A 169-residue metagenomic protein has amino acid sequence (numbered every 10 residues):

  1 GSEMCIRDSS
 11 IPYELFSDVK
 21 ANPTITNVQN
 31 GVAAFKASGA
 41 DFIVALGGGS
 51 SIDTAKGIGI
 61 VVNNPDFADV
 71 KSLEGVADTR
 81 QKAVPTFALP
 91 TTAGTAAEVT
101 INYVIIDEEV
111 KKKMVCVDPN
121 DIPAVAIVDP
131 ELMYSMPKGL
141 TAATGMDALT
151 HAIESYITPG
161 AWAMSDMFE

Functional and structural regions predicted by a protein language model:
G1-I6: Short, small-residue-biased leader/transition segments that mark boundaries at the very start of proteins
R7-P12: Short helix-loop-beta junction
E14, Q29-V32, K56-G59, M146-E154 (+1 more regions): Predominant activation on well-ordered alpha-helical scaffold segments within soluble catalytic domains
L15-I25: Short beta->alpha junction loops
T26-V128: Glycine/threonine-rich beta-strand-loop-alpha-helix active-site module that forms ligand/phosphate-binding
N102-E169: Carboxylate- and glycine-rich phosphate/diphosphate-binding segment that chelates Mg2+/Mn2+
